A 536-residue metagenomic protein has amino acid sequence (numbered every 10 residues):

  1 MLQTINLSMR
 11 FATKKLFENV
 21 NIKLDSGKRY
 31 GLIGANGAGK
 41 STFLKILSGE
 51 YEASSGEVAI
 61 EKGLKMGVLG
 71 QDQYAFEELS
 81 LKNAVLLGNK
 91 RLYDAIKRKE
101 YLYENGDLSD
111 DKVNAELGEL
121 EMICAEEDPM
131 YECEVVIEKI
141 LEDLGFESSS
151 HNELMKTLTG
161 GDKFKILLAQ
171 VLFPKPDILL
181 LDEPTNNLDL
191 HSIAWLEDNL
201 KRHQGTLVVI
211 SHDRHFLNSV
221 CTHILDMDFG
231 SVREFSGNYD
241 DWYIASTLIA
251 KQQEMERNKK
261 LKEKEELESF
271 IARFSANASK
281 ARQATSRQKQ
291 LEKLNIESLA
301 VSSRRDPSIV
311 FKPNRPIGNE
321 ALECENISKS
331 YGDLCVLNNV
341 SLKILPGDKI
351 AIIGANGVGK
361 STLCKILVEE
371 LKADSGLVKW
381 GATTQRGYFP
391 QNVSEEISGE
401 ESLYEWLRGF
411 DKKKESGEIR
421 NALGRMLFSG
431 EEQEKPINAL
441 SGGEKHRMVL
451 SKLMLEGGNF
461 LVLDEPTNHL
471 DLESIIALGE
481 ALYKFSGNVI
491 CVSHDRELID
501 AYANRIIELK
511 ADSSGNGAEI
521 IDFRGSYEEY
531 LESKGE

Functional and structural regions predicted by a protein language model:
M1-M255, D306, V310-E536: ABC ATP-binding cassette signature C-motif
A245-S298: Intracellular alpha-helical coupling/juxtamembrane segments of multi-pass membrane proteins
